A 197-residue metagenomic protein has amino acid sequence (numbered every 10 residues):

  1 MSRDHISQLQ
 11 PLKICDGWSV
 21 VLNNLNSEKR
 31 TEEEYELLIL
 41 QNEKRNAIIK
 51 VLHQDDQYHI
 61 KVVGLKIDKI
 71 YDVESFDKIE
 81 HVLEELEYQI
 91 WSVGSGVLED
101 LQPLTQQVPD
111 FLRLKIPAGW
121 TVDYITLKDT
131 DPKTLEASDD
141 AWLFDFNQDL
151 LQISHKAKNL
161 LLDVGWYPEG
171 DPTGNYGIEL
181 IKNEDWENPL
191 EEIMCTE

Functional and structural regions predicted by a protein language model:
M1-I48, Q54-D56, V63-K158: Negatively charged, low-complexity tracts enriched in Asp/Glu with abundant Ser/Thr
Q57-H59, L161, N175: Exposed beta-strand and adjacent loop surfaces of beta-rich binding modules that mediate intermolecular recognition
K69-D72, D185-I193: Surface-exposed loop/edge segments in extracytoplasmic proteins
T173-D185: Short, surface-exposed beta-strand/strand-loop-strand elements in extracellular ectodomains
T196-E197: Short, intrinsically disordered, charge-balanced linker/junction segments flanking boundaries in proteins
